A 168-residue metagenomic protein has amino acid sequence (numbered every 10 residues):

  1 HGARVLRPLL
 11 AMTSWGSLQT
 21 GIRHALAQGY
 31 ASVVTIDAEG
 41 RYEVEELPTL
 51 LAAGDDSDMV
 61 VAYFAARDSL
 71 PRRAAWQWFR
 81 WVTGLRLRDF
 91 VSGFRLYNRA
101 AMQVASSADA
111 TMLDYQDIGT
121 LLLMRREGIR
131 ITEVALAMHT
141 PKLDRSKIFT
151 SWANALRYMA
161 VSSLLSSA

Functional and structural regions predicted by a protein language model:
H1-Q28: Conserved donor nucleotide-binding strand/loop of the catalytic core
P8, V60-F64, V134-L136: Short glycine/serine/threonine-enriched helix-capping/active-site loop that flanks the nucleotide-sugar donor pocket
T13-L18, R41, R67-A168: Conserved catalytic loops of nucleotide-sugar-dependent glycosyltransferases that act on lipid-linked
Y30, D56-M59, I129: Short, high-confidence coil segments that cap the C-terminus of an alpha-helix and link into the following beta-strand
Y30-R41: Short beta-strand-to-loop acidic/aromatic patch adjacent to the donor-nucleotide binding site
E45-Y63: Conserved donor-nucleotide/metal-binding helix-loop-beta segment in metal-dependent transferases, i.e., the alpha-helix
